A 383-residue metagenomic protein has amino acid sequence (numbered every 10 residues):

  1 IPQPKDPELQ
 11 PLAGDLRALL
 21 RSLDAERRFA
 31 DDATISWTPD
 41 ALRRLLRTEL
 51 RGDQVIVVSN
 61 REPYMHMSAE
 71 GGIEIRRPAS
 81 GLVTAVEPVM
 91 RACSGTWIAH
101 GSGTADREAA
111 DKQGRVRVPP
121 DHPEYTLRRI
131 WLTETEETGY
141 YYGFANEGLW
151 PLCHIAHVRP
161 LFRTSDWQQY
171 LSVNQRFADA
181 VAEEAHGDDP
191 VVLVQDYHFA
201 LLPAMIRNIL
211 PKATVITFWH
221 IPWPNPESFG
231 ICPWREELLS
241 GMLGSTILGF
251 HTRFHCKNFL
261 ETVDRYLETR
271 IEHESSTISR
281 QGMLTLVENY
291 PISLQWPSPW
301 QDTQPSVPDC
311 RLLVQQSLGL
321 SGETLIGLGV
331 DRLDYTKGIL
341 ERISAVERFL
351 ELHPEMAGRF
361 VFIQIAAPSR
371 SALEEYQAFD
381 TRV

Functional and structural regions predicted by a protein language model:
P2-L19: HAMP signal relay modules and closely related sensory coiled-coil linkers that couple transmembrane inputs to cytosolic
A13, L20, D24-R27, S36: Amphipathic, heptad-repeat alpha-helical coiled-coil "signal-transmission/dimerization" linkers that couple sensory
R28-V383: Catalytic cores of carbohydrate-active enzymes across secretory and cytosolic contexts
